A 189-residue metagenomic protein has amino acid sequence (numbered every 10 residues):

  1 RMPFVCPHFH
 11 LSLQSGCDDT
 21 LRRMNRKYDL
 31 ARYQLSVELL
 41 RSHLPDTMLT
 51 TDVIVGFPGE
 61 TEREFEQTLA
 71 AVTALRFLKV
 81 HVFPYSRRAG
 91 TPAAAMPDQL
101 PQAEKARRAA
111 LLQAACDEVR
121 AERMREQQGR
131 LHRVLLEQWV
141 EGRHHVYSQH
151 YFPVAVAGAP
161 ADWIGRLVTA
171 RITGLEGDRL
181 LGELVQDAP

Functional and structural regions predicted by a protein language model:
R1-L78, R87-E104: Conserved non-cysteine loop/helix-boundary elements of the Radical SAM core domain that shape
H8-H10, H43, H81, H132 (+2 more regions): Histidine (H) residue identity feature
S12-Q14, T50-D52, F83-Y85, E137 (+2 more regions): Generic beta-strand/beta-sheet core signal
F77, V82, A114-D117: Short N-terminal helix-initiation segments at or just after the protein's N-terminus
P84-A89, M124-R125: AMP-binding (ANL) adenylation modules
A95-P189: Terminal RNA-binding accessory module
